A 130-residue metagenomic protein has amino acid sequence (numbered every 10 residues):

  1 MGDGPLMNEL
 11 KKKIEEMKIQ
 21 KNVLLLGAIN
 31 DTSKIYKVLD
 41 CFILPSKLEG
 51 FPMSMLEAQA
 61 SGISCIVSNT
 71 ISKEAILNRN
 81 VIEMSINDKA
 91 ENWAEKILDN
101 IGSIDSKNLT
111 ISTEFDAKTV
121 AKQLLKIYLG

Functional and structural regions predicted by a protein language model:
M1-L10: Glycosyltransferase donor-sugar binding loop
K11-G27: Nucleotide-activated donor-binding/catalytic signature segment of Leloir-type glycosyltransferases, i.e., the conserved
V23, F42-I43: A short hydrophobic beta-strand element within the catalytic core of glycosyltransferases that build diverse glycans
A28, K47: Aromatic "clamp/platform" in nucleotide-sugar-dependent glycosyltransferases that forms part of the donor/acceptor
P52-M55, Q59: Short glycine/serine-rich donor-binding loops of glycosyltransferases
S64-S68: Short hydrophobic beta-strand element within catalytic cores of glycosyltransferases and related nucleotide-activated
E74-I101, K118: Change "using UDP/GDP/dTDP sugars" to "using nucleotide sugars
I104-G130: A charged, aromatic-enriched C-terminal amphipathic alpha-helix characteristic of glycosyltransferases across folds
